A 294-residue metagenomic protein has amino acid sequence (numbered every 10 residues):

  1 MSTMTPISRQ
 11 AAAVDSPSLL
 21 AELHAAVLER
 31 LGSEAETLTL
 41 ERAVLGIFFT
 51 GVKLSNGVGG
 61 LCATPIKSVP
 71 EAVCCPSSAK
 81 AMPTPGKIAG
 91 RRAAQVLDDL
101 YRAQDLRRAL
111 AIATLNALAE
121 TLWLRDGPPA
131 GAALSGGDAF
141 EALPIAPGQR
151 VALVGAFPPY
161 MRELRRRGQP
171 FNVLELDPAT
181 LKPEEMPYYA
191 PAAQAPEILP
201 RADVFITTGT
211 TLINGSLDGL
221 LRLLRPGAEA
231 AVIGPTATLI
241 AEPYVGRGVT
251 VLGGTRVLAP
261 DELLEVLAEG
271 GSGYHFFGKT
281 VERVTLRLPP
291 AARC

Functional and structural regions predicted by a protein language model:
S2-R166, R283-C294: Electropositive, gly/pro-rich neighborhoods at or near active sites that engage anionic ligands
A133-L134, E184-P191: Short gly/ser/thr-rich secondary-structure transition/capping motifs
A146, L164-R167, L199-P200, L221-G227: Short, conserved loop/helix-junction motifs that constitute active-site signature segments in enzyme catalytic cores
A152, V204-T208, A231: Structural motif
F157, D177, T236: Residues in the short beta-alpha loop(s) of Rossmann-like NAD(P)-binding domains
Q169-P183: NAD(P)-binding Rossmann-fold cofactor-contacting core
Y188-P200: Short acidic low-complexity segments
E229-C294: C-terminal functional extensions of proteins
